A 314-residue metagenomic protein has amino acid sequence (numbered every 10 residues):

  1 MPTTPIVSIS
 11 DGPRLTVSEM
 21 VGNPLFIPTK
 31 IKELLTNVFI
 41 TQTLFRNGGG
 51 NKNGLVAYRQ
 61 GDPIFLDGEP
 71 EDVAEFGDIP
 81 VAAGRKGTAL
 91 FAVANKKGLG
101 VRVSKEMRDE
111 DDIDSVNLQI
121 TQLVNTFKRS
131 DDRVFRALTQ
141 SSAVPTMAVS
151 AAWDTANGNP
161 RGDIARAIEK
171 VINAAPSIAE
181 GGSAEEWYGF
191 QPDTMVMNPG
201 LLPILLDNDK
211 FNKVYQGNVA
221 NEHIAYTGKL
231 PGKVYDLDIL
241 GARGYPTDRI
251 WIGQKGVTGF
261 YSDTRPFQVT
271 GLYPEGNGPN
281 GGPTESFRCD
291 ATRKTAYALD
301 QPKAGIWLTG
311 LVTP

Functional and structural regions predicted by a protein language model:
M1-F39: N-terminal alpha-helical "arm" segments
P2-V7, N208-P314: Sequence/fold signature of self-assembling virion shell proteins
I27-K97: Assembly/oligomerization interface modules of large self-assembling protein complexes
A94-E106: Residues forming anionic-ligand binding surfaces in small-molecule and nucleic-acid pockets of primarily soluble enzymes
R102-S104, V196-L201, Q254, D300-Q301: Helix N-cap / beta->alpha transition motif
K105-G181: Alpha-helical scaffold segments that mediate packing/assembly in large oligomeric complexes
D111-D112, I204-D207, D300: Short helix/loop capping segments that flank catalytic or ligand/cofactor-binding pockets
I164-Y235, I239: Aromatic-anchored, glycine/proline-accented short structural segments that stabilize local strand-turns or short
